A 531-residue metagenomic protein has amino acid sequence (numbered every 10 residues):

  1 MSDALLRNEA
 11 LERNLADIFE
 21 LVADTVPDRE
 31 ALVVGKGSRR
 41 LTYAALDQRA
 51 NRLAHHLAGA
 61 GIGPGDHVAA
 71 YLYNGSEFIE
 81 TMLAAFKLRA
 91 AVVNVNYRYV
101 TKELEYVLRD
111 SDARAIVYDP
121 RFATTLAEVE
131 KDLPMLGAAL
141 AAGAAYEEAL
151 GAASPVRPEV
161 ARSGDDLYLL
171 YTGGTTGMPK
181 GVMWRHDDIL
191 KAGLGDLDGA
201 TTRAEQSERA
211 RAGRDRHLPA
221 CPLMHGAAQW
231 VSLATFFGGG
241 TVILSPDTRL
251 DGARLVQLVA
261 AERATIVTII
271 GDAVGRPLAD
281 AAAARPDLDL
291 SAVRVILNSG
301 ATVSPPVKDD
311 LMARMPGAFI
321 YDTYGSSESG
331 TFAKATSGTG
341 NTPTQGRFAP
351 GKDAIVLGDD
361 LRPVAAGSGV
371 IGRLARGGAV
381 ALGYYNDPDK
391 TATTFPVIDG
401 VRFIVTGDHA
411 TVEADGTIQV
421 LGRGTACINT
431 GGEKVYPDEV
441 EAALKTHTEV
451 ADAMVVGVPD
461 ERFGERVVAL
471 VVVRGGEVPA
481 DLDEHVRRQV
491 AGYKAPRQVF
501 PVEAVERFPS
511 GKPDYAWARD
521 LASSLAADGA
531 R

Functional and structural regions predicted by a protein language model:
L11, A31-G75, I79, L83 (+1 more regions): Conserved AMP-binding/adenylate-forming core of the ANL superfamily
P27-D28, A153-G173, G177-M178, S207-H217: Conserved pre-ATP/AMP-binding loop-to-beta segment of ANL
R40-A44, L167-G195: Conserved AMP-binding A3 loop
G59-A60, L88-G151, R474-G475: Structural core segment of the AMP-binding/adenylate-forming
Y99, I116-Y118, G325, G377 (+7 more regions): AMP-binding/adenylate-forming catalytic core of the ANL superfamily
G174, F237-G240, A264-I269, D280-P343 (+2 more regions): Gly/Ser/Thr-rich phosphate-binding loop
L190-R216, M224-I266: Conserved AMP-binding/adenylation subdomain of ANL enzymes
R347-G351, R362-F395, E433-V435, E477: Conserved ATP/PPi-binding loop(s) of AMP-dependent carboxylate-activating enzymes
